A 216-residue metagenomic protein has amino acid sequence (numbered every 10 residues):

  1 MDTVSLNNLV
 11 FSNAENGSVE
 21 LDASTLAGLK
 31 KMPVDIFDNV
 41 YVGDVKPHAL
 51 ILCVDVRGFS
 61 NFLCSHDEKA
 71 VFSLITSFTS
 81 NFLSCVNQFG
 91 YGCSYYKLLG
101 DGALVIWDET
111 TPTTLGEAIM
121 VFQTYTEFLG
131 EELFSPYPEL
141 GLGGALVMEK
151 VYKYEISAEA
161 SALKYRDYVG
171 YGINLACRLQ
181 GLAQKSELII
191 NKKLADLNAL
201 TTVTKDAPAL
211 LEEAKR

Functional and structural regions predicted by a protein language model:
M1-F37, Q184-R216: Intrinsically disordered, glycine/charged-rich C-terminal tails and inter-domain linkers that flank nucleotidyl cyclase
L9-G17, L21-S24, V34-E117: Catalytic NTP-binding/metal-coordinating core of nucleotidyl cyclase/transferase enzymes
I51-C53, G141-A145, I189: Short glycine-aspartate micro-motif
F59, P112, A176, L194-A195: A generic structural signal for short hydrophobic patches within well-formed alpha-helices
N87-T114, E131-V169: Catalytic core of nucleotidyl cyclases, primarily class III adenylyl/guanylyl cyclases
E117-Y125: Short amphipathic alpha-helices in soluble, non-transmembrane regions that often serve as interface/regulatory elements
G170-A176: Conserved glycosyltransferase catalytic-site signature
L179: Extracellular/oxidizing-compartment recognition motifs
